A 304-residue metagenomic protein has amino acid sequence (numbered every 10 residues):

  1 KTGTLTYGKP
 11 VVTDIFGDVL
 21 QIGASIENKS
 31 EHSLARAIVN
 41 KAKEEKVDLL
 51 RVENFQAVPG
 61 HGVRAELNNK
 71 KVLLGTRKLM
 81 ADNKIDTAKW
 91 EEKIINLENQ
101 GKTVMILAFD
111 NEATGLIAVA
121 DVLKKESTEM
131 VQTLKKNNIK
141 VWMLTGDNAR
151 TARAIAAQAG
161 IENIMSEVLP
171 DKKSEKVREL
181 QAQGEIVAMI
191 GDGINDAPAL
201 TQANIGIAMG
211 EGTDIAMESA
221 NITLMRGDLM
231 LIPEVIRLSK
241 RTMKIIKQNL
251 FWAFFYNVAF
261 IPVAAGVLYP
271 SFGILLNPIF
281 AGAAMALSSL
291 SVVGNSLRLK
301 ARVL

Functional and structural regions predicted by a protein language model:
K1-T2: Walker B catalytic acidic pair
L5-E31, H61-W142, I222, G294-L299: ATP-driven catalytic headpiece of P-type ATPases
A37-V47: A short beta-strand->alpha-helix segment at the C-terminal rim of the class III nucleotidyl cyclase catalytic domain
N40-A42, V52-G62: Short, solvent-exposed loop/turn elements at beta->coil junctions and helix N-caps that rim active or binding pockets
V47, N54-A57, N96-Q100: Short loop/turn motifs at secondary-structure junctions and domain boundaries
L67-N69, G101-T103, F109-Q248: Conserved ATP-binding TGD loop and adjacent catalytic N/P-domain core of P-type ATPases
A220, M225-L304: Membrane-embedded transport module
